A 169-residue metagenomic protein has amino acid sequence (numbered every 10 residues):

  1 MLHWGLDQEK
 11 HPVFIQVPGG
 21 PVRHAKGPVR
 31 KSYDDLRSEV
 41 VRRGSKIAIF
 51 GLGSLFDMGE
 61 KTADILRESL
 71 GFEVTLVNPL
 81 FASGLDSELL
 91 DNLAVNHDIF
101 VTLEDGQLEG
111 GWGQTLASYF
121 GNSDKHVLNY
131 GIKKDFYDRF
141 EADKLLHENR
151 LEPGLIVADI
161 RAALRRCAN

Functional and structural regions predicted by a protein language model:
M1-D7: Internal gly/pro-rich beta-alpha loop/helix module that stabilizes soluble enzyme cofactors or their anionic handles
D7-N169: Thiamine diphosphate
